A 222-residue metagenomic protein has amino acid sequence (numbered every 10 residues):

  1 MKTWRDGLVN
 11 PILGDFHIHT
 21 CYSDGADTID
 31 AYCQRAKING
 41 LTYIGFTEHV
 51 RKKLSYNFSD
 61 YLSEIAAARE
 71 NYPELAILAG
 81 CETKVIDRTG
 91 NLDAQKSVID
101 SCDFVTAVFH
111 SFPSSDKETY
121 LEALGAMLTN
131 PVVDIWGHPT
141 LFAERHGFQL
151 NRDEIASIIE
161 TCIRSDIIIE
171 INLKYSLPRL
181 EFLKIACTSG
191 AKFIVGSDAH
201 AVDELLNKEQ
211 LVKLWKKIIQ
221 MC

Functional and structural regions predicted by a protein language model:
M1, K192, N207-C222: Mid-to-C-terminal alpha-helical segments outside catalytic/metal-binding sites
K2-R5, K37, V50, S55-S165 (+1 more regions): Extended substrate/RNA-proximal surfaces in nucleic-acid metabolism proteins
D6-N10: Catalytic phosphate/metal-binding cores of nucleic-acid and nucleotide-processing enzymes, i.e., regions that mediate
P11-D15, Y43, A76-L78, D103-T106 (+3 more regions): Structural preference for beta-strand elements that scaffold enzyme active sites
I12-S23, F46-H49, W136-L141, S197-A199: Histidine-centered catalytic micro-motifs
A31, A123, S157-I158, E181-I185: A short acidic, amphipathic alpha-helical/loop segment
Y32-I44: Catalytic domains of carbohydrate-active enzymes, especially glycoside hydrolases
A191-L206: Short acidic/histidine-rich active-site segments
